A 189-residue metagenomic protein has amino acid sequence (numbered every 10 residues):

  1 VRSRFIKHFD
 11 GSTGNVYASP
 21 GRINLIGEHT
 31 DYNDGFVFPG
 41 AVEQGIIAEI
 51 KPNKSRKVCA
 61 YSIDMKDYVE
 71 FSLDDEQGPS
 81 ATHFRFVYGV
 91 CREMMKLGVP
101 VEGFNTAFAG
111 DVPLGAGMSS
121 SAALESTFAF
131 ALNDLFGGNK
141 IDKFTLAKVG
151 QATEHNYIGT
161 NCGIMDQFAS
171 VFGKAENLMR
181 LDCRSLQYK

Functional and structural regions predicted by a protein language model:
V1-V16, Q44-V149: Anion-binding (especially nucleotide phosphate/pyrophosphate-binding) glycine-rich loop and adjoining beta-alpha core
A18-P20: Short Gly/Ser/Thr- and Asp/Glu-enriched loop/turn motifs at secondary-structure junctions
E28-N33, A152: Short Pro/Gly-enriched beta-strand edge/turn motifs at strand-loop
Y32, K66-Y68, Q187-Y188: Short, surface-exposed beta-strand-loop junctions and turns on beta-sheet-rich folds
D34-A41: Short Gly/aromatic-enriched secondary-structure transition segments
P39, I47-E49, L178-R180: Conserved hydrophobic/aromatic beta-strand scaffold that supports enzyme active sites
G138-K189: ATP-dependent small-molecule kinase catalytic core of the GHMP/sugar-kinase superfamily and closely related
